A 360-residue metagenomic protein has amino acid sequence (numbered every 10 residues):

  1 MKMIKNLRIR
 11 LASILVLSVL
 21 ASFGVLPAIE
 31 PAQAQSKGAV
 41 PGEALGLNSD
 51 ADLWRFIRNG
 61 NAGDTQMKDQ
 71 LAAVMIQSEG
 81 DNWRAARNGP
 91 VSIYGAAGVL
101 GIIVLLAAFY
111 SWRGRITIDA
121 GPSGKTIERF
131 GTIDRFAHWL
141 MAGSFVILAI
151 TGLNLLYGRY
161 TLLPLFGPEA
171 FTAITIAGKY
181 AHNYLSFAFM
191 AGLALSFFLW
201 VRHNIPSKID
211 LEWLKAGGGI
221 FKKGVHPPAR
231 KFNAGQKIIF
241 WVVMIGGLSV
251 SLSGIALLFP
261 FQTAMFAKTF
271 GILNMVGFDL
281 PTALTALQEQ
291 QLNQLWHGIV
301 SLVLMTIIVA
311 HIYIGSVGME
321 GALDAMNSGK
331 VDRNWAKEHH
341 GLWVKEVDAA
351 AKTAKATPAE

Functional and structural regions predicted by a protein language model:
I4-S13, V19-E360: Membrane-embedded alpha-helical bundles that constitute the cytochrome b-like, heme-associated redox core of multi-pass
